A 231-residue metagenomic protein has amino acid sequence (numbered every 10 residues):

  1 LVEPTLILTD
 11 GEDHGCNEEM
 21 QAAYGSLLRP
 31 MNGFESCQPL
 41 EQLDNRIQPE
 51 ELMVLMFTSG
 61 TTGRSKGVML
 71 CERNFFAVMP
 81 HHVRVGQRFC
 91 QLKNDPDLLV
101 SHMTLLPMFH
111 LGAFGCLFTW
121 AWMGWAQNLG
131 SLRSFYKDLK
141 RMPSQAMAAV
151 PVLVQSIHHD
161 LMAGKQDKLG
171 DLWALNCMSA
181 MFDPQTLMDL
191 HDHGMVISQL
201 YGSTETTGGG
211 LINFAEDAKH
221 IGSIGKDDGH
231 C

Functional and structural regions predicted by a protein language model:
L1-L6, R29-M31, K66-M69, T104 (+2 more regions): Short beta-strand->loop structural element characteristic of the AMP-binding/adenylate-forming
L1-Q38, L43: Structural core segment of the AMP-binding/adenylate-forming
E35-F57, R64, C90-S101: Conserved pre-ATP/AMP-binding loop-to-beta segment of ANL
R46, I221-D228: Short Gly/Pro-enriched turn/cap motifs at secondary-structure boundaries
L52, T58-T61, H102, M108 (+4 more regions): Conserved S/T- and glycine-rich ATP-binding loop of Class I adenylate-forming
F76-D171: Conserved AMP-binding/adenylation subdomain of ANL enzymes
S144-A149, I157-K219: Gly/Ser/Thr-rich phosphate-binding loop
